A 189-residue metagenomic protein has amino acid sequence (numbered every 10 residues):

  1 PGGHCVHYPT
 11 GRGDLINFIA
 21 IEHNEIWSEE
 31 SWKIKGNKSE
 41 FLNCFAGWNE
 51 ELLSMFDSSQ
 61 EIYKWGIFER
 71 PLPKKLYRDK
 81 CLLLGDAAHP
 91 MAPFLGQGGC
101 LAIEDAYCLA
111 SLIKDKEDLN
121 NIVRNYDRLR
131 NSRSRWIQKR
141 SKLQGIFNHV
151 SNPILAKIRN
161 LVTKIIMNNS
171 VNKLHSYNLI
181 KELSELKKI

Functional and structural regions predicted by a protein language model:
P1-Y63: Conserved FAD/dinucleotide-binding core of flavoprotein oxidoreductases
G2, G13, G36, L76-Y77 (+2 more regions): A generic fold-level signal
H7, K38-F41, E61-H149: Conserved mid-domain beta->alpha element of the FAD-binding
L53-F56, I122, I137-Q138, K173-Y177: Short, hydrophobic secondary-structure boundary micro-motifs
N152-L155: Terminal hydrophobic/aromatic helix or amphipathic segment near a protein terminus
N160-I189: C-terminal auxiliary extensions adjacent to catalytic cores
